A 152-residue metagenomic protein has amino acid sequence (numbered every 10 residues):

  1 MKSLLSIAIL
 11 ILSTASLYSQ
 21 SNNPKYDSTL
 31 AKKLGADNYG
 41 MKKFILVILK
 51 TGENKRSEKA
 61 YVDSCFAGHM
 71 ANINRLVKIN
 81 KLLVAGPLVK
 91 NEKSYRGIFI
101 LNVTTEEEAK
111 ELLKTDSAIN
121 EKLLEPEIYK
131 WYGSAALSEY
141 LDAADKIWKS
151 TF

Functional and structural regions predicted by a protein language model:
M1-N22: Bacterial Sec-dependent N-terminal signal peptides
Q20-F152: Conserved, structured core segments of small domains
